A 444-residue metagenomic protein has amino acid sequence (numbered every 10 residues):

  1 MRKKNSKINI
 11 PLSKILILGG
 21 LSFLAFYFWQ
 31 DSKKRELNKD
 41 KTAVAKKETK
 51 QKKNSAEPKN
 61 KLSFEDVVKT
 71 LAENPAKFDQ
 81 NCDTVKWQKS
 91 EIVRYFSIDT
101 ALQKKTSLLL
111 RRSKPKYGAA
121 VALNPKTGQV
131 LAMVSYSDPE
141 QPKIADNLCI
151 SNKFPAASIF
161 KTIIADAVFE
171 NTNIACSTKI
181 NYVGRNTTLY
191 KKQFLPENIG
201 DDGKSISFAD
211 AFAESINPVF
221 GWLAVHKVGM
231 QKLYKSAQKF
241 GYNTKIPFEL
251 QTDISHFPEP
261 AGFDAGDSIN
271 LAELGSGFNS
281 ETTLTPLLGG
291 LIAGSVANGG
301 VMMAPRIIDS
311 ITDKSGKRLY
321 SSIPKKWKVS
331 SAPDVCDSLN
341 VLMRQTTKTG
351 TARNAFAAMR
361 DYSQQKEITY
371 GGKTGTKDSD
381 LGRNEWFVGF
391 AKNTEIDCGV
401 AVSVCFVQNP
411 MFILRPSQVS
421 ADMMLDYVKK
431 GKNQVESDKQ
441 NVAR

Functional and structural regions predicted by a protein language model:
R2, I8-V121, P139-Q141, S322-K326 (+1 more regions): Extracytoplasmic/periplasmic proteins that interact with beta-lactams or build/remodel peptidoglycan
A72-N74, N81, I98, A120-K143 (+2 more regions): Beta-lactam-recognizing serine transpeptidase/beta-lactamase-like catalytic domain environment
I92, L148-C149, E273-G277: Glycine- and acidic
R94, K116, K143-I163, C176-I180 (+1 more regions): Short active-site loop at a secondary-structure junction that contains or immediately precedes the catalytic residue(s)
Q103, C336, S417-A421: Hydrophobic face of alpha-helices
S151-P155, S331, Q408-V419: Short alpha-helix boundary/capping segments
D166: Extracellular glycan-interaction surfaces
R318, I323, S417-R444: Short, gly/Ser/Thr-rich active-site loops of penicillin-recognizing serine hydrolases
